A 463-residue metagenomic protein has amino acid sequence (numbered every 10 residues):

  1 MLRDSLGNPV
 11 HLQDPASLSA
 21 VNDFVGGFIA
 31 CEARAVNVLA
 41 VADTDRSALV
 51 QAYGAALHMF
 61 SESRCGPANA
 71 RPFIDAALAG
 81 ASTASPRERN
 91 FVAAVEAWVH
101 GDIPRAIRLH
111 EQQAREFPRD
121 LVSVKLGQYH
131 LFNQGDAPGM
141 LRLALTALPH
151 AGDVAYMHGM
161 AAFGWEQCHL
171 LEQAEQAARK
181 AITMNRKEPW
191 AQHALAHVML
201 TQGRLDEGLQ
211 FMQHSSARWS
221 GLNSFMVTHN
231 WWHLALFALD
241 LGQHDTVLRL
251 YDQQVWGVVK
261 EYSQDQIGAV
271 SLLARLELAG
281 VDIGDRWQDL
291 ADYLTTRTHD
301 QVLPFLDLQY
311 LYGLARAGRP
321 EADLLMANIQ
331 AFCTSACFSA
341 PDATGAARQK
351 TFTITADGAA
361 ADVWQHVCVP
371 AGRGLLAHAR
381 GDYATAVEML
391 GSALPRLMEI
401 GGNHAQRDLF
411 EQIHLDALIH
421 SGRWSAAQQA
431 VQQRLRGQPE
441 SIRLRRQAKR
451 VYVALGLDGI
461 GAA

Functional and structural regions predicted by a protein language model:
Q13-L18, D23-R46, Q51-E88, V92-P104 (+3 more regions): Inter-helical turn/loop elements of alpha-helical hairpins
D14-A20, R46-V50, A84-N90, F117-V124 (+8 more regions): Generic helix N-cap/helix-start motif at coil->alpha-helix transitions
G26-G27, L57, E96-A97, Y129-H130 (+8 more regions): Residue-level signature for tetratricopeptide repeat
A40-V41, A77-G80, Q112-Q113, T146-A147 (+5 more regions): Canonical positions in the second alpha-helix
A144-L241: Internal metal/ion-chelating core segments
L236-G461: Helix-coil-helix junctions within alpha-helical repeat/solenoid scaffolds
